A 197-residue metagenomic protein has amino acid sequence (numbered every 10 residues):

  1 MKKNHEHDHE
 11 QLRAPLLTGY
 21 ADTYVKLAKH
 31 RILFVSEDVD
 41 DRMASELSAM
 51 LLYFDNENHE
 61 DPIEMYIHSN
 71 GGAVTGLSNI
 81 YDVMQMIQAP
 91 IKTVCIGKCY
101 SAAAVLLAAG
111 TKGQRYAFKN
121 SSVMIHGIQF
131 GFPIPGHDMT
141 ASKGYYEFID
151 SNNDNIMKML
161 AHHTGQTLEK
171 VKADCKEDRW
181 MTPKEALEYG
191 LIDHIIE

Functional and structural regions predicted by a protein language model:
M1-E197: Terminal-region recognition feature
